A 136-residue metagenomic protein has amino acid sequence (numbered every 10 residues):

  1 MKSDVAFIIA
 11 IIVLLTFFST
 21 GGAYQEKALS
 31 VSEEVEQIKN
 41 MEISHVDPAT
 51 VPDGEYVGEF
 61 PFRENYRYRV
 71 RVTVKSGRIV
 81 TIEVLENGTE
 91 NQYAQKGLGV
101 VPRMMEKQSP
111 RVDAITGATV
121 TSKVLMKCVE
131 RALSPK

Functional and structural regions predicted by a protein language model:
M1-R69, T73-K136: Intrinsically disordered terminal and processing segments
